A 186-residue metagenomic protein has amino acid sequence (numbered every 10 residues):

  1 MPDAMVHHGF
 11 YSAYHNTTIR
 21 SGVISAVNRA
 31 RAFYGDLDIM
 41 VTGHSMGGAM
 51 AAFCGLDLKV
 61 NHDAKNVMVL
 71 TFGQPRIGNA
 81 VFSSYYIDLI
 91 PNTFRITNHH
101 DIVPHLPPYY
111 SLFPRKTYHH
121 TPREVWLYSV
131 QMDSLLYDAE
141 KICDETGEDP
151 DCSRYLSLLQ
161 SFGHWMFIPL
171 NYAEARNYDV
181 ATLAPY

Functional and structural regions predicted by a protein language model:
M1-T42, L56-Y186: Serine hydrolase/lipase
G43-G47, A51: Gly/Ala-rich beta-loop-alpha elbow adjacent to hydrolase catalytic centers
